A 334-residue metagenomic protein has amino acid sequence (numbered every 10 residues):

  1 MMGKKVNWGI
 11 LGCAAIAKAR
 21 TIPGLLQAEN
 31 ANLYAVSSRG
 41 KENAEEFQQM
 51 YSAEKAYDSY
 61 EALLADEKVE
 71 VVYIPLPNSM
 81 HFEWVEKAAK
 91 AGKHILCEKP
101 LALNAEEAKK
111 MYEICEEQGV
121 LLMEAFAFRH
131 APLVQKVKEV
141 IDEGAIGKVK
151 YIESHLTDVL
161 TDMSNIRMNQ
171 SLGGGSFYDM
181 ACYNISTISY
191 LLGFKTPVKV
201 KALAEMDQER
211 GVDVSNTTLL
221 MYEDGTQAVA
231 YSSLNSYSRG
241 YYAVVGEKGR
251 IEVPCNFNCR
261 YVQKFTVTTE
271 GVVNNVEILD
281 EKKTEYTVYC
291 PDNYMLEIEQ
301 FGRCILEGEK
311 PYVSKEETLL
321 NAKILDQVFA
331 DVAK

Functional and structural regions predicted by a protein language model:
M1-K5, V71-Y73, E223, Y286 (+1 more regions): C-terminal helix-rich "cap/oligomerization" subdomain common to oxidoreductases
M1-Y51, N293, K334: N-terminal Rossmann-like dinucleotide-binding module
A17, L96-C97, L122-E124, E153 (+1 more regions): Hydrophobic residues in well-ordered beta-strands that form the structural core
Y51-I114: Beta-loop-alpha module in the N-terminal Rossmann-like domain of NAD(P)-dependent dehydrogenases, especially those
K110-A127, K148-Y151: Rossmann-fold dehydrogenase core element
F128-E209: Predominantly a Rossmann-like dinucleotide-binding segment in NAD(P)-dependent oxidoreductases
Q208-D213, E223-E297, S314: NAD(P)-dinucleotide binding in Rossmann-like oxidoreductases
